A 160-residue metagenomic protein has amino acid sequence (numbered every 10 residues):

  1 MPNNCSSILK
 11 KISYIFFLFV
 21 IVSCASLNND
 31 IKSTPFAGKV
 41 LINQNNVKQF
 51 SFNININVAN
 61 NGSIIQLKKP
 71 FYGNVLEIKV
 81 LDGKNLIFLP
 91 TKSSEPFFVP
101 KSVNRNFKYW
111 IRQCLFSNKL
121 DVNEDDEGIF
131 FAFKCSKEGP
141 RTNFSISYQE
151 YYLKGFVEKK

Functional and structural regions predicted by a protein language model:
N3-S13: Bacterial N-terminal signal peptides that target proteins for export
V22-S23: C-terminal motif of bacterial Sec signal peptides marking the signal peptidase cleavage site
S26, I87-K160: Mature, soluble, non-transmembrane domains
N29-S33, V47, N60-N61, G83 (+1 more regions): Edge/loop elements at the starts and ends of beta-strands within beta-rich repeat scaffolds
F36-A37, L41-E77: Post-signal-peptide N-terminal segment of Sec-exported extracytoplasmic proteins
I54-N57, E77-L86, A132-K134, V157: Extended lipid/amphipathic-ligand handling interfaces
K69-F71, V80-K84, T91-S93: A mature extracytoplasmic/lumenal domain signature
